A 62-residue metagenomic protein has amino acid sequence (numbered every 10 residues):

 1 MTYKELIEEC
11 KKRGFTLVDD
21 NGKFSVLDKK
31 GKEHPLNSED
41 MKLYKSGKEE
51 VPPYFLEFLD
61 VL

Functional and structural regions predicted by a protein language model:
M1, L59-L62: Short intrinsically disordered terminal tails
M1-K11: Negatively charged, low-complexity tracts enriched in Asp/Glu with abundant Ser/Thr
K12, T16-L59: Acidic, low-complexity, intrinsically disordered interaction modules
